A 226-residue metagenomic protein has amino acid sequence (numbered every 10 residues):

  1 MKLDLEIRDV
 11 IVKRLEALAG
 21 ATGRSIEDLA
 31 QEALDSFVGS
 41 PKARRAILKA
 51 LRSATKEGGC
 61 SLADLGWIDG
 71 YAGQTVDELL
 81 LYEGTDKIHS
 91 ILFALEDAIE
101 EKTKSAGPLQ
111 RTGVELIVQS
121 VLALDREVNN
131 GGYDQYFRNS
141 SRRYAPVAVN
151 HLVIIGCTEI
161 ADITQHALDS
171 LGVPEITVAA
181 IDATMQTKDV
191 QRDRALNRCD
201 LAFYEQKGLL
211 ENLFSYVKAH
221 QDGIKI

Functional and structural regions predicted by a protein language model:
M1-I7: Short Lys/Arg-rich basic patches
D9-D28, E32: Surface-exposed, Lys/Arg-rich phosphate-binding patches that contact polyanionic backbones
I11, A30, A46-I47, Y144-A145: N-terminal alpha-helical segment
S25-A46: Short, basic amphipathic alpha-helical segments that act as recognition/interaction helices in nucleic-acid-binding
S40-L65: Short, positively charged interaction helices/loops
C60-N130, D134-A145, H151-I226: Extended, alpha-helix-rich binding/interface surfaces that flank or overlap catalytic cores and mediate recognition
